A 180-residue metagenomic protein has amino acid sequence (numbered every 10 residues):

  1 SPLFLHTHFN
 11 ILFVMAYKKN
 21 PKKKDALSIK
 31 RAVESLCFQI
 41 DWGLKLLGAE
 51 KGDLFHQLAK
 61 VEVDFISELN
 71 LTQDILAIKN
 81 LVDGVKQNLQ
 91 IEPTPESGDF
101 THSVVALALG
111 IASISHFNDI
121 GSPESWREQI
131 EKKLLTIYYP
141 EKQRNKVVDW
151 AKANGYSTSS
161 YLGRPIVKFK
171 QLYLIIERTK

Functional and structural regions predicted by a protein language model:
F4-K180: Phosphodiester-processing cores and adjacent nucleic acid-binding clamps
